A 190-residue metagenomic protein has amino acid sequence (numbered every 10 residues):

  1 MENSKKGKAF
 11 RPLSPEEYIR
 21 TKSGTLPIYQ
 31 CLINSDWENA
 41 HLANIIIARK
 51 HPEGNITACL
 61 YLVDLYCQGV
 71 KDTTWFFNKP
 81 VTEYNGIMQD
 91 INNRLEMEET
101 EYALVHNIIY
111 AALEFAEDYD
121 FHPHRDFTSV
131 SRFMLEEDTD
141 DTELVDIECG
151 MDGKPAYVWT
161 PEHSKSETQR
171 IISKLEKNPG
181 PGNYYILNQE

Functional and structural regions predicted by a protein language model:
E2-E190: Non-catalytic terminal/accessory regions
